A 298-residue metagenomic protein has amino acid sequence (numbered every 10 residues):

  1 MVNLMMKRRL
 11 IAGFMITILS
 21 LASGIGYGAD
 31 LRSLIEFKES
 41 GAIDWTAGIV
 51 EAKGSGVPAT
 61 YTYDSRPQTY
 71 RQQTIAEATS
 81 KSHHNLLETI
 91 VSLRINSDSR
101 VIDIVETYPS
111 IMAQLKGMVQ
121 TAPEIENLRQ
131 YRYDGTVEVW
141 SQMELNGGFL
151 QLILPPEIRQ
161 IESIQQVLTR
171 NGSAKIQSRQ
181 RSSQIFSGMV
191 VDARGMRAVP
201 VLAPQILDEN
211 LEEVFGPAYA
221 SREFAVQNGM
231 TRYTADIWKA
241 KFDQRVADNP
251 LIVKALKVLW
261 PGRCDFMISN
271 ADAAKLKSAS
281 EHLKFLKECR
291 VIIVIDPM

Functional and structural regions predicted by a protein language model:
M1-K7: N-terminal secretory signal peptides that target proteins for export/translocation
L4, L21-I25: Compositionally biased regions
G13-A22: Bacterial N-terminal signal peptides
G26-M298: Domain-level marker for long, solvent-exposed, non-transmembrane regions
